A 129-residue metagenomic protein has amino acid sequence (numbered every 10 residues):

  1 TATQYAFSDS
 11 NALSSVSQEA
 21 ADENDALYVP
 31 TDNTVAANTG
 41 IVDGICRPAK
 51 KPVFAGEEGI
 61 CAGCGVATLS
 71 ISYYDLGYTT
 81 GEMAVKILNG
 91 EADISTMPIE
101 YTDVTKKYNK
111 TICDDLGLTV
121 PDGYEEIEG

Functional and structural regions predicted by a protein language model:
T1-S10: Short beta-strand elements in bilobed, periplasmic/extracellular small-molecule ligand-binding domains
D9-A12, D32-A36, G59-A62: Solvent-exposed loop/turn segments at secondary-structure junctions within structured extracellular/periplasmic domains
A12-A26: Short, well-structured alpha-helical segments in soluble
L13-S15, C61-S70: Glycine-rich, charge-decorated loop segments at or immediately adjacent to ligand/cofactor-binding or catalytic sites
N24-V35, V53-G56: Periplasmic-binding protein-like
N38, V42-G65: Venus flytrap/periplasmic-binding-protein-like
I71-A92: Hydrophobic alpha-helical segments within soluble ligand-binding/sensing domains
K86-G129: Hinge/cleft segment of the Venus flytrap/periplasmic-binding protein
